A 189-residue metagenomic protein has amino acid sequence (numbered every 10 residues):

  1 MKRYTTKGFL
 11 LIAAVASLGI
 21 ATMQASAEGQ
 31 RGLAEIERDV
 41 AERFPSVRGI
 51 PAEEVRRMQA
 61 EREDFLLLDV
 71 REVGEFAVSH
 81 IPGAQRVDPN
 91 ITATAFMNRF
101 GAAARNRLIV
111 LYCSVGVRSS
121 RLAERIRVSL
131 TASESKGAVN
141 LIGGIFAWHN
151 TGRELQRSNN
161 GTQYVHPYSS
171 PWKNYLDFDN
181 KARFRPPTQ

Functional and structural regions predicted by a protein language model:
K2-T5, L10-A13, S17-A52, A77-L108 (+1 more regions): Rhodanese-like catalytic fold shared by cysteine-dependent sulfurtransferases and DSP/PTP-type phosphatases
V55, E63-R71: Short hydrophobic beta-strand that contains or immediately precedes a catalytic carboxylate
M58: Short helices/loops that flank or line small-molecule/ion binding pockets
L66, E75-V78: Short, solvent-exposed loop/turn elements at domain surfaces
L66, L108-V110: Structural motif
D69, Y112, L141: Active-site-adjacent beta-strand anchor residues
R71-E72, H80: Short glycine-rich, polar/acidic loop-and-turn segments at beta strand-coil junctions
S114-S119: Gly/Ser/Thr-rich loops at beta-strand to alpha-helix junctions that form or flank small-molecule/cofactor-binding
